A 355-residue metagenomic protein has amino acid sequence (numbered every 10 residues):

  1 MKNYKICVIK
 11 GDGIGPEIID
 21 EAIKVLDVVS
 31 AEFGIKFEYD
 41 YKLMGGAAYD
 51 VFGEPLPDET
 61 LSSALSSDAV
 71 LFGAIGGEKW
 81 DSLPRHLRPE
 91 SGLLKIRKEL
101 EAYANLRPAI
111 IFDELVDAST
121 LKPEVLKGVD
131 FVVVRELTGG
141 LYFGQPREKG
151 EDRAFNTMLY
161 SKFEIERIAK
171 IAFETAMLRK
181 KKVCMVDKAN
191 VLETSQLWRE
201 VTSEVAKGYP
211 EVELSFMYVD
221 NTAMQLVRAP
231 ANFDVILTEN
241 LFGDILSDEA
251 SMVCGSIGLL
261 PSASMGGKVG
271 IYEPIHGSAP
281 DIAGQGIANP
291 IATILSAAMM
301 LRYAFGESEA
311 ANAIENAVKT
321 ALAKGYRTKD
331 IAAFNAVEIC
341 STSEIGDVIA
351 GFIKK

Functional and structural regions predicted by a protein language model:
K2-I6: Extreme N-terminal starter segment of soluble prokaryotic enzymes
C7-K24, V29-S30, G150-D220, N232: Glycine-rich phosphate/diphosphate-binding loop of Rossmann-like nucleotide-binding domains
D12-G15, D68, V134, A172 (+4 more regions): Buried hydrophobic positions in well-ordered alpha/beta secondary-structure cores of metabolic enzymes
A22, L26, T202, T293-A304 (+1 more regions): Buried hydrophobic packing segments
G34-D58, M224-L226: N-terminal beta-loop-helix "entrance" segment that forms/cooperates in small-molecule cofactor or anionic ligand
Y49, L106, I110, L226-Y326: Glycine-rich phosphate/nucleotide-binding loop
D50-F155, L241-G243: N-terminal glycine-rich phosphate/adenylate-binding segment common to multiple enzyme folds
T138-R179, V183-M185, A189-V191, Y209 (+2 more regions): Glycine-rich phosphate/pyrophosphate-binding loop and the adjoining helix
